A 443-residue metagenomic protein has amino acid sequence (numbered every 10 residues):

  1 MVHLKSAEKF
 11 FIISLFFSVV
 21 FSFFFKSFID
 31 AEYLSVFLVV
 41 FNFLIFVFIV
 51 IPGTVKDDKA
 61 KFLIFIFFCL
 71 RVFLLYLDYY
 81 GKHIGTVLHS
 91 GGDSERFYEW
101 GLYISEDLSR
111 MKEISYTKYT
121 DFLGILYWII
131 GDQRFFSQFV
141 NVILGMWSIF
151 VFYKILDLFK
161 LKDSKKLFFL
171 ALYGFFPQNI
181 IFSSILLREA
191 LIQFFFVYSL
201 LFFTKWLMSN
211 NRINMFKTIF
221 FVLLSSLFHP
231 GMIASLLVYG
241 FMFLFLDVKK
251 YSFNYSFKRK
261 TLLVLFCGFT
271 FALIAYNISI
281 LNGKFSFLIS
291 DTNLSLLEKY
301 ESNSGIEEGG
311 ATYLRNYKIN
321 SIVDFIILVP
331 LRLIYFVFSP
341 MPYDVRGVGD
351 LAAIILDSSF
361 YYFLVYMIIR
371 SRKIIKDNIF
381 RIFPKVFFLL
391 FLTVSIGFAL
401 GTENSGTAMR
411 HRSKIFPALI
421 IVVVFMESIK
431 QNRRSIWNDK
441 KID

Functional and structural regions predicted by a protein language model:
L38, A234-D357: Alpha-helical transmembrane segments and terminal signal-anchor/GPI-anchor hydrophobic tails, characterized by long
I49-V50, F139-K160, Y362-Y366: Transmembrane-helix motifs of polytopic, lipid-linked glycan transferases
G92-D132, F228, L331-R332, F336: Short hydrophobic/aromatic helix or loop-helix immediately within or flanking a transmembrane segment in polytopic
D121, G131-W147, I354: Loop-to-helix entry region of an early transmembrane alpha helix in multi-pass inner-membrane enzymes
G124, I180-I181, F202, N214-L236: Membrane-interface alpha helices of multi-pass inner-membrane proteins
F152-F175: Transmembrane-helix signature of polytopic, membrane-embedded enzymes that assemble or transfer cell-envelope glycans
L158, S164, S209-N214, Y255 (+3 more regions): Membrane-interface helix-loop-helix junctions at transmembrane boundaries of multi-pass membrane enzymes, predominantly
S184-A190: Short acidic/glycine- and proline-prone juxtamembrane loop motifs at membrane-interface regions of multi-pass membrane
